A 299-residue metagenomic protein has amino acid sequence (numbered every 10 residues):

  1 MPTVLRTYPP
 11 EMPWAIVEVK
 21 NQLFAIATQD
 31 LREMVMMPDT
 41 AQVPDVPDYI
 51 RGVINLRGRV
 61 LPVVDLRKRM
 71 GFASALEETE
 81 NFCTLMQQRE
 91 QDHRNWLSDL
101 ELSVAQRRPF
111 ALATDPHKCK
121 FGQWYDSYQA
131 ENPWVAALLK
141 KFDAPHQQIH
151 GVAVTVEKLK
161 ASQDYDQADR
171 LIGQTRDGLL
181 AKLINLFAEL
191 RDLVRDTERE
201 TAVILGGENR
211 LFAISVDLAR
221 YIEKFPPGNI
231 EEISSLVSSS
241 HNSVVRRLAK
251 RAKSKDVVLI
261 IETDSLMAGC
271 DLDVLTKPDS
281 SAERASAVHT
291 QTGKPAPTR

Functional and structural regions predicted by a protein language model:
P2-D48: The feature marks the first
F24-I26, V60-L66, A213-I214, K255-I261 (+1 more regions): Short, structured motif recognition centered on aromatic/hydrophobic residues
D30-I54, L218-S254: Flexible, small-/acidic-enriched active-site or ligand-binding loops
I54-A75: Hydrophobic, ordered structural segments
F72-E77, L112-T114, E198, F212-S238 (+2 more regions): Extended intrinsically disordered, low-complexity coil regions enriched in Ser, Thr, Gly, Ala and often Pro
S74-R199, D279-S281: N-terminal membrane-sensor/transducer module of prokaryotic signaling receptors
E200-G207: Short conserved beta-strand and strand-loop elements enriched in small hydrophobics with frequent Asp/Gly
H289-R299: Long, low-complexity, intrinsically disordered segments
